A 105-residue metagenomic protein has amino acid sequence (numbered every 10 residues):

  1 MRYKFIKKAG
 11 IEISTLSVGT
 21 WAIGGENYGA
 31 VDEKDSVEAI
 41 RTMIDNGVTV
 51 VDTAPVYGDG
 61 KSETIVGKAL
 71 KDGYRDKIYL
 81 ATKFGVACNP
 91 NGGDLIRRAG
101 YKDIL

Functional and structural regions predicted by a protein language model:
M1-I78, V86-C88: N-terminal binding-site loop/beta-alpha segment at the start of enzyme catalytic domains that lines or forms
K83: Short, well-ordered beta-to-alpha junction loops that form the rim of enzyme active sites and present histidine/acidic
G92-L105: Glycine/proline-rich, positively charged, aromatic-decorated active-site loop/lid region on the catalytic face
